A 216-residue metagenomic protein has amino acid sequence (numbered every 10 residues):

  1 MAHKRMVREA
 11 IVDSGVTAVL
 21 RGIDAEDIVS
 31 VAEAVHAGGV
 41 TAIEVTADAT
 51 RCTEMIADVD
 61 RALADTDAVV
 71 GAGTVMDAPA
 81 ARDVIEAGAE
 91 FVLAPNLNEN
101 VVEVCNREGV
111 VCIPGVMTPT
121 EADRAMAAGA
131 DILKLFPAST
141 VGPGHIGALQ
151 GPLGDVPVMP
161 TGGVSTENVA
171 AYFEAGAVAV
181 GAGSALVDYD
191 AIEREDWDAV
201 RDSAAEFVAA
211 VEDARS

Functional and structural regions predicted by a protein language model:
M1-A87, E195-R215: Conserved N-terminal beta1-alpha1 strand-loop-helix module at the mouth
G15-T17, A42-E44, D67-G71, E90-F91 (+4 more regions): Structural preference for beta-strand elements that scaffold enzyme active sites
R21-A25, A49, A72-A78, L93-N98 (+3 more regions): Glycine-rich beta-to-alpha transition loops that act as phosphate-gripper elements at the mouths of alpha/beta enzyme
S30-V31, D77-A87, T120-A128, V164-V180: Catalytic cores of alpha/beta
A34-V35, V59, V84, C105 (+3 more regions): Generic structural signal for hydrophobic
V92-V101, F136-P143, A175-D198, E206: Glycine-rich phosphate-binding active-site loops on the catalytic face of alpha/beta enzymes
P95-V141: Histidine/lysine/aspartate-rich catalytic loop segments that bind and position anionic ligands
L153: C-terminal binding/interaction regions
